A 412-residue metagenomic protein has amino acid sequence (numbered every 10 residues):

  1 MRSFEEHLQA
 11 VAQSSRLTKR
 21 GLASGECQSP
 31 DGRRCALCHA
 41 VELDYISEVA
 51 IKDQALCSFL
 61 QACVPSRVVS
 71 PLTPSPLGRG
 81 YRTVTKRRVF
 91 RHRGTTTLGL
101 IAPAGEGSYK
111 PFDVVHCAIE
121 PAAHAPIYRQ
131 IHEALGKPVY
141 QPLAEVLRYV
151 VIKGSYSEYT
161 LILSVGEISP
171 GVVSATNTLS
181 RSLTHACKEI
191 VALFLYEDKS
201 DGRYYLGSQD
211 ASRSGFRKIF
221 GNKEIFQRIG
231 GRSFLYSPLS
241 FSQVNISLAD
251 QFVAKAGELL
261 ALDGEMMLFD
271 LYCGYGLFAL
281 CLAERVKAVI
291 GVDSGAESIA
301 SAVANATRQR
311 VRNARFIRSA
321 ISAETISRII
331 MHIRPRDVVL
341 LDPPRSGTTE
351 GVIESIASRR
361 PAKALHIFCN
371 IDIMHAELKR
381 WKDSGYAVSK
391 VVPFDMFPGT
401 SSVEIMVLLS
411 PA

Functional and structural regions predicted by a protein language model:
M1-L22: Short, charged low-complexity linear segments at domain edges
S3-A10, V172-S174, R181-A412: Rossmann-like S-adenosyl-L-methionine
A12, G21-E26, R34-A144, S155-E158 (+1 more regions): Extended interfacial segments that mediate partner engagement and assembly in macromolecular machines
A55, P126-E133, T178-S182, Q251 (+1 more regions): Long, highly charged amphipathic alpha-helices
V69-L72, V146-V151, S389-P393: A short linear hydrophobic-aromatic micro-motif
R82-K86, T95-T97, L147-V151, E158-T160 (+4 more regions): Broad gene-expression machinery/nucleic-acid interaction feature
F90, S157-E167, S233-S237, V338: Short, aliphatic-rich beta-strand segments
L143-R148, F220: Short amphipathic beta-strand starts and helix->beta connectors
